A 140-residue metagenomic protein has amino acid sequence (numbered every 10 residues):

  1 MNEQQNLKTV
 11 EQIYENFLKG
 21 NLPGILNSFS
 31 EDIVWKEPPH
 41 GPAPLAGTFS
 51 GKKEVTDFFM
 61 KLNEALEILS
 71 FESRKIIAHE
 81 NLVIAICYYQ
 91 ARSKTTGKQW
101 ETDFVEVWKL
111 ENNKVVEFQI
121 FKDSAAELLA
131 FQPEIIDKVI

Functional and structural regions predicted by a protein language model:
M1-S28, I135-I140: Short, low-complexity N-terminal intrinsically disordered segments enriched in polar/charged residues
V10-I13, I25-L26, I33, G51 (+4 more regions): Hydrophobic pocket/interface hotspot
S30-E80: A solvent-exposed, acidic/Ser-Thr-rich amphipathic alpha-helical stretch
A46, T95-K98, E127-Q132: A short, polar/proline- and glycine-enriched secondary-structure boundary/capping micro-motif
E67, K98-W100: Short loop/turn motifs at secondary-structure junctions and domain boundaries
F71-I76, Q90-A91, D103-W108, Q119: Hydrophobic/aromatic beta-strand elements that line small-molecule binding cavities or substrate pockets in beta-rich
E80-Y89: A short hydrophobic beta-strand element
E117-I140: Low-complexity, intrinsically disordered terminal/linker segments enriched in charged and Gly/Pro repeats
